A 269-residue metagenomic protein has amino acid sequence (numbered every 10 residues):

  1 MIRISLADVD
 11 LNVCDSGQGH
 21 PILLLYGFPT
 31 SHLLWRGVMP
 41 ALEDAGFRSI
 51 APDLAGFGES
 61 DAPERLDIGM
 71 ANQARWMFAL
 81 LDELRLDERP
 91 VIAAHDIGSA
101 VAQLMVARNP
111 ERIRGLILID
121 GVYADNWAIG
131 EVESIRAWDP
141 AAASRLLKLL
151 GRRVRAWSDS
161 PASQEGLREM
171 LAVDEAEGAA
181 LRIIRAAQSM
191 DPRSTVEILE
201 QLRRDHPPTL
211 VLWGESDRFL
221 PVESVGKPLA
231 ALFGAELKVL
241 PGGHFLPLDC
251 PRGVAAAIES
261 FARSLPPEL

Functional and structural regions predicted by a protein language model:
C14-E59: Conserved HGGG/HGGXW glycine-rich cap/lid loop of the alpha/beta-hydrolase fold
L25-G27, H95, W213: The conserved beta1-alpha1 loop
A51-A93, A256: Active-site loop/oxyanion-hole signature of alpha/beta-hydrolase fold enzymes
A94, G98, A102: Gly/Ala-rich beta-loop-alpha elbow adjacent to hydrolase catalytic centers
A107, R114-R145: Flexible "cap/lid" loop of the alpha/beta hydrolase fold
W127-A128, L147-R204: Conserved alpha/beta-hydrolase catalytic His-Asp/Glu region
D205-G242: Conserved loop-alpha-helix segment in the C-terminal half of the alpha/beta-hydrolase fold that carries the catalytic
F233-L269: Catalytic active-site module of serine/aspartate enzymes centered on a nucleophile-bearing elbow/loop
